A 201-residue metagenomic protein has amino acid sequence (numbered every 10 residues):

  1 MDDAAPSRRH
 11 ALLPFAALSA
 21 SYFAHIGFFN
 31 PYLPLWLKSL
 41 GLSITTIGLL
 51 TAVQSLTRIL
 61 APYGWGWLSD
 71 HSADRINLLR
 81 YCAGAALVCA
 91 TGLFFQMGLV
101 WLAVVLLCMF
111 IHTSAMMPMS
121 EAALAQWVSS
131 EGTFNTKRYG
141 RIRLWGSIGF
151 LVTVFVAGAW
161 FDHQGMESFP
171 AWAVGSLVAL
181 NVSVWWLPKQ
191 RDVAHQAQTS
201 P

Functional and structural regions predicted by a protein language model:
M1-H10, V184-P201: Juxtamembrane intracellular "pre-TM" segments in multi-pass secondary transporters
D2-T57: Helix-loop boundary and gating motifs at the non-cytosolic
A20, C89-L93, L99-M117: Hydrophobic core of transmembrane alpha-helices in multi-pass small-molecule transporters, especially MFS/SLC-type
S55-Y63, F150-L151: Residue-level signature of mid-helix packing/kink "hotspots" within the transmembrane helices of 12-pass Major
L60-D74, F161-D162: Helix-to-loop junctions at the C-terminal end of transmembrane segments in multipass secondary transporters
N77-T91, V174: Structural signature of the two symmetry-related core transmembrane helices
V105-W145: Cytoplasmic helix-loop-helix junction between adjacent transmembrane helices in 12-TM secondary transporters
S168-W186: Symmetry-related core transmembrane helices of the 12-TM Major Facilitator Superfamily/SLC fold
